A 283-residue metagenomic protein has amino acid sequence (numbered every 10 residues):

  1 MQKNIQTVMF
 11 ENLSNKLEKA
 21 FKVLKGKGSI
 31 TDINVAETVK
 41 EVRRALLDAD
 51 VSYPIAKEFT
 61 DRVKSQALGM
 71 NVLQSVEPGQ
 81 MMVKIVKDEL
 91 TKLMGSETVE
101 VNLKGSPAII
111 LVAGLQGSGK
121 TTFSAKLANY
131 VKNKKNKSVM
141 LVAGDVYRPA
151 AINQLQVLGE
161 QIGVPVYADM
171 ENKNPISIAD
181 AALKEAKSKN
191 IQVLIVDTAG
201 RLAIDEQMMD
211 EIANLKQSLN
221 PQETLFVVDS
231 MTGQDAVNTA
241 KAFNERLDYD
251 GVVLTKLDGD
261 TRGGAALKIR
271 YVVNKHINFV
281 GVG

Functional and structural regions predicted by a protein language model:
M1-V8: Short, Lys/Arg-enriched N-terminal segments with co-localized hydrophobic residues within the first ~10-30 amino acids
F10-N12, K16, V273: Intrinsically disordered, low-complexity linker/tail regions enriched in Pro/Ser/Thr and polar/acidic residues
L17-G144, A151-N172, I178-S188, Q192-T198: Primarily NTPase-proximal linker/entry elements flanking Walker-type ATP/GTP-binding cores
E58, N153-Q154, S177-A181, E206-D210 (+2 more regions): Generic recognition of short, well-ordered alpha-helical segments
G117-S118, V146-P149, K173-P175, G200-I204 (+2 more regions): Short, small-residue-enriched loops and turns at beta-alpha junctions that line or gate enzyme active sites
N129, V157-G159, D210-N214, A242: Glycine-rich, phosphate-binding/catalytic loops in enzymes
I191, A203, I212-Q217, P221-V282: Conserved phosphate-handling catalytic cores of large alpha/beta enzymes
